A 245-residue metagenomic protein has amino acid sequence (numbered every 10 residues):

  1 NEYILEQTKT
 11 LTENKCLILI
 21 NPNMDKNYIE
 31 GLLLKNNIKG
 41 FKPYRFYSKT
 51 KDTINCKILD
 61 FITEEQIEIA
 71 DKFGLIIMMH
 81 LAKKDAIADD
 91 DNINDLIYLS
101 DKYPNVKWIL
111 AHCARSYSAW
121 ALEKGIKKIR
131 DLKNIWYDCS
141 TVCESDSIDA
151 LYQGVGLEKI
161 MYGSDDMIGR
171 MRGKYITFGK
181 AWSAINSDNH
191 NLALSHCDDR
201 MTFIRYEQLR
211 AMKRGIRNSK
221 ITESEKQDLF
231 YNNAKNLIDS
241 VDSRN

Functional and structural regions predicted by a protein language model:
N1-D85, D131, I135: Active-site gating/metal-coordination segments in enzymes
N1-E6, K26-L34, I54-C56, A86-Y103 (+2 more regions): Distinct, well-ordered alpha-helical segments
K57-I58, I87-A88, S140, I204: Residues that cap or flank secondary-structure elements
I62-Q66, N92-D95, V106: Internal, well-ordered alpha-helical segments in soluble enzyme and binding-protein domains
K72, P104-N105, L157, N232: Active-site acidic short loop of glycosyltransferases
C113-N245: H/E-rich (His + Asp/Glu) clusters that bind or coordinate divalent metals
